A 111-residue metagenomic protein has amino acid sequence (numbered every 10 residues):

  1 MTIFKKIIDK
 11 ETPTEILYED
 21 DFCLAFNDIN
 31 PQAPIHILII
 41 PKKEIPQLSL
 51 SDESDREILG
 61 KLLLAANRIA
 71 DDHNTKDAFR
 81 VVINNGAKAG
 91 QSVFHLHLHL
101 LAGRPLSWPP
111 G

Functional and structural regions predicted by a protein language model:
M1-G111: HIT superfamily nucleotide-processing domains
